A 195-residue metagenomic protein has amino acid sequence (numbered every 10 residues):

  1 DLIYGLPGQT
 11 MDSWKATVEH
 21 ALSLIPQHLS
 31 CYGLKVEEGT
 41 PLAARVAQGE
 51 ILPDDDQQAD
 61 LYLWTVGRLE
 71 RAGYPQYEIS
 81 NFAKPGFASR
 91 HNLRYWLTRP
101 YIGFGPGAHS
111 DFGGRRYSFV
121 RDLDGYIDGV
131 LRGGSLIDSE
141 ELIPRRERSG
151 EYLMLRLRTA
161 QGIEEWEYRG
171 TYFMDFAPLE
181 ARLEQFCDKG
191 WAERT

Functional and structural regions predicted by a protein language model:
L2-M174: C-terminal scaffold of the Radical SAM
E165-W166, A177-L179, R194: Extended hydrophobic-aromatic, low-complexity segments
F173-D188: Short amphipathic alpha-helical interaction segments
C187-T195: A short, conserved structural fragment
